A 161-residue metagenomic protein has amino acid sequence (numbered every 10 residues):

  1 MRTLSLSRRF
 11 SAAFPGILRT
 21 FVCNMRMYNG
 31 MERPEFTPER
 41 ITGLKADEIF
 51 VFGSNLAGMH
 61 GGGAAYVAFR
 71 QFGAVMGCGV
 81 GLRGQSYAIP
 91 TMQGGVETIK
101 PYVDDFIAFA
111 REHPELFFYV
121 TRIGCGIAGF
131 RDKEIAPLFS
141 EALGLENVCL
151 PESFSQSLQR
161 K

Functional and structural regions predicted by a protein language model:
L6, F10, F14-K161: Macrodomain-like recognition of ADP-ribose-binding/processing modules
